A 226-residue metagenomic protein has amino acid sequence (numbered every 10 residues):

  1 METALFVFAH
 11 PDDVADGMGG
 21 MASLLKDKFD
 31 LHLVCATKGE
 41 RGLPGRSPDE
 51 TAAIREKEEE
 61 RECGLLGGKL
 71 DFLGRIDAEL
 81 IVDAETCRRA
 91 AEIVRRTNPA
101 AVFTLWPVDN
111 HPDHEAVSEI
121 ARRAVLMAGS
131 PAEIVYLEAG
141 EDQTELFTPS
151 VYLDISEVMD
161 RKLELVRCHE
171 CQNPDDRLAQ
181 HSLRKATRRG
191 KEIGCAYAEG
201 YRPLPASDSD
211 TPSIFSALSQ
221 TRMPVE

Functional and structural regions predicted by a protein language model:
M1-V7, R46, K69, I76 (+1 more regions): Metal-dependent de-N-acetylase/amidase catalytic core
E2-D49: ATP-dependent adenylation/pyrophosphate-handling site
D16-G17, I54, E85: Short, conserved clusters of charged catalytic residues that mark active-site and nucleotide-handling motifs
S23, E60, E119-R122: Active-site phosphate/pyrophosphate- and oxyanion-stabilizing loops and adjacent acidic/basic residues in soluble
D27-D30, L66-G68, S130: Short glycine/proline-enriched coil/turn segments at helix->beta-strand junctions
A36, C63-A78: A conserved beta-strand->alpha-helix junction
R41-K69: Glycine-rich phosphate-binding loop and adjoining beta1-alpha1-beta2 segment of Rossmann-like nucleotide-binding folds
